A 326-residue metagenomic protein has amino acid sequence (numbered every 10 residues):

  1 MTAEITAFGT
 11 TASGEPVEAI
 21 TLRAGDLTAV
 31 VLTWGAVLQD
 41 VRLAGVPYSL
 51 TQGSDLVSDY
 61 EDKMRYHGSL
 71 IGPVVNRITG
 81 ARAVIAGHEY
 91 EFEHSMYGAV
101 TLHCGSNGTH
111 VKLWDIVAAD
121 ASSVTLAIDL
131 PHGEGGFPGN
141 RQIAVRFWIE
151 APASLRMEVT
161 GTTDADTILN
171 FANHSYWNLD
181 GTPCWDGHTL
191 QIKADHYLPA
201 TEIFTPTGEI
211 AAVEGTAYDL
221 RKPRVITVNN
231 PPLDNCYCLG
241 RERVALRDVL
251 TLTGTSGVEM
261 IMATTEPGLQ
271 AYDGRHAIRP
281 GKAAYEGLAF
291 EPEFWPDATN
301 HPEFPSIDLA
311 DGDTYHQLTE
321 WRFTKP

Functional and structural regions predicted by a protein language model:
M1-P326: An exposed, glycine/acidic-rich loop-and-rim segment of catalytic or binding clefts
